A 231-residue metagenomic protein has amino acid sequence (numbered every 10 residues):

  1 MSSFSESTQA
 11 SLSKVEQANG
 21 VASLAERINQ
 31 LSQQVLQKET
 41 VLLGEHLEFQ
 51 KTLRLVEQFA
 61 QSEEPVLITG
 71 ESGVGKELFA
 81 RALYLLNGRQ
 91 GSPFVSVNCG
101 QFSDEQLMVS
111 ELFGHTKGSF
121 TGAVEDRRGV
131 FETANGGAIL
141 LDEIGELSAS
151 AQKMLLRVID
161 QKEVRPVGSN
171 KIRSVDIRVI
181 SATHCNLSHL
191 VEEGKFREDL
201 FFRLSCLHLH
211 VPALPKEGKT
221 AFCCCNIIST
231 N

Functional and structural regions predicted by a protein language model:
M1-S32: Interdomain "pre-motor" coupling segment immediately N-terminal to P-loop NTPase/helicase cores
F4-E6, E16, Q33-E39, E45-Q50 (+5 more regions): Nucleotide-binding/hydrolysis machinery
V41, L55-T121, E132-S148, A213-G218: Conserved post-Walker A coupling segment in P-loop NTPases
E48-K51, L78-A82, A123, R127 (+1 more regions): Interdomain coupling helix/linker and adjacent catalytic-core signature of nucleotidyl signaling output domains
S119-F131, I144, S150, I159-D176 (+2 more regions): Conserved Walker
T133, V158, S181, R203 (+1 more regions): Conserved catalytic core of Hanks-type protein kinase domains
L140-L141, I177-T183: Structural recognition of the conserved hydrophobic beta-strand(s) that form the central parallel beta-sheet of P-loop
